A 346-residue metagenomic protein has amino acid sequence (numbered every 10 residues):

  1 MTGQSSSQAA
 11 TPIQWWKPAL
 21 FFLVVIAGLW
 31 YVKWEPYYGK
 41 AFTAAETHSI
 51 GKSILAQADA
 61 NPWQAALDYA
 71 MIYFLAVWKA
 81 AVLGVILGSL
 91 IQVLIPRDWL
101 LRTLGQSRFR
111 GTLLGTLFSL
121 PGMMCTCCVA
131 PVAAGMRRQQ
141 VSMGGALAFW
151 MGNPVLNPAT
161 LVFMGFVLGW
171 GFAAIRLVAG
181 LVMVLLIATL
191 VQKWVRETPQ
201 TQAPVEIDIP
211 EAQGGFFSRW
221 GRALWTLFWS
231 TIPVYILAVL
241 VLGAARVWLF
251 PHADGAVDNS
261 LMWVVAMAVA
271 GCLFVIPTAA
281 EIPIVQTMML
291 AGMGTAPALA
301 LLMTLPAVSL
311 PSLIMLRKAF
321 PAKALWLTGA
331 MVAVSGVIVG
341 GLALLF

Functional and structural regions predicted by a protein language model:
M1-L23, G39-N61, R196-A223: Intrinsically disordered, low-complexity non-transmembrane regions of multi-pass membrane transporters
I13-G39, Q106, G111, L168-P210 (+1 more regions): Juxtamembrane and boundary regions of transmembrane helices in multi-pass small-molecule transporters and channels
K33-T43, A245-W248: Membrane-helix interface motif
E46, I50, D59-F74, L100-L104 (+5 more regions): Hydrophobic alpha-helical segments of integral membrane proteins, encompassing both true transmembrane helices
L55-A56, L67, G84, L90 (+2 more regions): Transmembrane helical segments that form the transport core of multi-pass membrane transport proteins
A76, A80, G84, G88 (+12 more regions): Alpha-helical transmembrane segments in multi-pass membrane proteins
G88, Q92, G122, M183-V191 (+6 more regions): Alpha-helical transmembrane segments of multipass membrane proteins
S119-L177, F250-A324: Membrane-interfacial helix-loop connectors
